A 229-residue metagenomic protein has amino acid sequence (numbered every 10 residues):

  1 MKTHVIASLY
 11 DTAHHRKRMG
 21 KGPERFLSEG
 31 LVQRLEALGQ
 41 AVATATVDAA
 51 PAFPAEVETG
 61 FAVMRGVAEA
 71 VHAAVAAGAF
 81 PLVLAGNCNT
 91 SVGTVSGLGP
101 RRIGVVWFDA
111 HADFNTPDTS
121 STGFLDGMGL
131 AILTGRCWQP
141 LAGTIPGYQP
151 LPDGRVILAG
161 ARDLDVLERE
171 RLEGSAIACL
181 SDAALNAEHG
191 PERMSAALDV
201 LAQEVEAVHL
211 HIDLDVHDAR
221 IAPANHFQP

Functional and structural regions predicted by a protein language model:
K2-P229: Conserved alpha-helical scaffold segments that buttress catalytic/binding sites
